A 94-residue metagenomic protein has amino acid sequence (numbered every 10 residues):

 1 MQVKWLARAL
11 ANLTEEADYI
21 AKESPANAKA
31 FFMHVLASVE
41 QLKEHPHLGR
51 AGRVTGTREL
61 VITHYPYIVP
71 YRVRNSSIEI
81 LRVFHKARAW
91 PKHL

Functional and structural regions predicted by a protein language model:
Q2-T57, R74-S77, H93: Basic, Lys/Arg-enriched alpha-helical interface segments
A7, I62-H64: Conserved strand-loop elements at the edges of beta-sheets that form or border functional pockets
Q41-L42, T63, V83: Conserved catalytic core of Hanks-type protein kinase domains
T57, P66-I68: Short hydrophobic/aromatic beta-strand or adjacent loop that forms the aromatic wall/cage of a ligand/substrate-binding
I68, R72-L94: Enriched for short, Lys/Arg-rich terminal
